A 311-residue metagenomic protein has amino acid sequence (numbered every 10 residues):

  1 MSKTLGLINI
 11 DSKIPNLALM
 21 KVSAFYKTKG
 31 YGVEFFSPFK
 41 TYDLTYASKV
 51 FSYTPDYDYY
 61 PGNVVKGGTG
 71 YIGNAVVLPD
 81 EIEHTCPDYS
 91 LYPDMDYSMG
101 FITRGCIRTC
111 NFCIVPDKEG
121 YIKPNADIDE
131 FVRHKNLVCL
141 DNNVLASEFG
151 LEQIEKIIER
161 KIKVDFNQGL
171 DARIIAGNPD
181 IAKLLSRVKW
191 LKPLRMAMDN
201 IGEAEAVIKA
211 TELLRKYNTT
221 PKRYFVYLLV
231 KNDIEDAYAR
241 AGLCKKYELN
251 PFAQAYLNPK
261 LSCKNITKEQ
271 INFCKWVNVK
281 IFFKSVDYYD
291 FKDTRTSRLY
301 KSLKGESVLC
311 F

Functional and structural regions predicted by a protein language model:
M1-K66, Y71-G73: A short, structured N-terminal alpha-helical element that caps or precedes a catalytic domain
M1-S2, F36-D43, Y57-P61, P93-M95 (+3 more regions): Flexible, charged surface loops at secondary-structure boundaries
K3, Y60-V65, I162, T219-K222 (+1 more regions): A short helix->loop->beta-strand "cap" motif at the edges of active sites that frequently abuts
L5-P15, P87-K123, H134-D141, L145: N-terminal pre-triad scaffold of radical SAM enzymes
I8, Y46-A47, I114-A210, P221-K231 (+1 more regions): Core AdoMet radical
D43-T45, Y57, G73-E81, N111 (+3 more regions): Short, charged, surface-exposed secondary-structure boundary motifs
V65-L91: Ser/Thr/Gly-rich flexible loops in soluble cytosolic domains mediating phosphotransfer, phosphorylation
V188, P193, G202-F311: A structural motif corresponding to the C-terminal lobe/cap of the Radical SAM core domain
